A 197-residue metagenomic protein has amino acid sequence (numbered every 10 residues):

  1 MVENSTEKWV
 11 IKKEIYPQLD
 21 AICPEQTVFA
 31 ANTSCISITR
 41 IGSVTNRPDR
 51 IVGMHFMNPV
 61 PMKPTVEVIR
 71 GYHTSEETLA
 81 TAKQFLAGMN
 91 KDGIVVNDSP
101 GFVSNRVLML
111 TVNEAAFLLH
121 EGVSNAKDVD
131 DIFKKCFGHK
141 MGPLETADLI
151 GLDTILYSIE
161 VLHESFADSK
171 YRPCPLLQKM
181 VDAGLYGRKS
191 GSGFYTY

Functional and structural regions predicted by a protein language model:
M1, N58, G191: Conserved RecA-like P-loop NTPase ATPase core
M1-V28: Rossmann-like NAD(P)-binding element
E7, E25, R47-P48, H139 (+1 more regions): Short, well-ordered coil loops that connect the C-terminus of an alpha-helix to the N-terminus of a beta-strand
K12, P61-M62, T111, S158: N-terminal alpha-helical segment
P17, A21, T39, S43 (+3 more regions): Solvent-exposed alpha-helical segments within well-ordered globular domains of core cellular machineries
V28-N97, N105-R106: Rossmann-fold dinucleotide-binding core
E76-A80, A87-D98, H120-E121, A126-Y197: NAD(P)-dependent Rossmann-like dehydrogenase/reductase catalytic/cofactor-binding core
A115: Conserved binding/recognition cores within well-folded domains
